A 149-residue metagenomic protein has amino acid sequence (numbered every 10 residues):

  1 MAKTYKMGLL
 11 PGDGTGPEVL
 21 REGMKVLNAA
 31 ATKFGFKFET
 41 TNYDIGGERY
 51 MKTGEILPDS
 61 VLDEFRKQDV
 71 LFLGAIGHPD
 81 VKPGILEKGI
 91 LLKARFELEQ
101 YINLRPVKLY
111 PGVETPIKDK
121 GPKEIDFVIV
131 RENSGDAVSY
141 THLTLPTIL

Functional and structural regions predicted by a protein language model:
M1-D126: Contiguous, glycine/small-aliphatic-enriched amphipathic segments in soluble metabolic enzymes
A2, T147-L149: Generic cytosolic/nucleocytoplasmic N-terminal low-complexity/intrinsically disordered segments
V81, A137-Y140: Short helix/loop capping segments that flank catalytic or ligand/cofactor-binding pockets
E132-D136, L143: Rossmann-like NAD(P)H-binding beta-loop-alpha module
T141-T147: Conserved small/polar residues in nucleotide/adenosyl-binding loops
